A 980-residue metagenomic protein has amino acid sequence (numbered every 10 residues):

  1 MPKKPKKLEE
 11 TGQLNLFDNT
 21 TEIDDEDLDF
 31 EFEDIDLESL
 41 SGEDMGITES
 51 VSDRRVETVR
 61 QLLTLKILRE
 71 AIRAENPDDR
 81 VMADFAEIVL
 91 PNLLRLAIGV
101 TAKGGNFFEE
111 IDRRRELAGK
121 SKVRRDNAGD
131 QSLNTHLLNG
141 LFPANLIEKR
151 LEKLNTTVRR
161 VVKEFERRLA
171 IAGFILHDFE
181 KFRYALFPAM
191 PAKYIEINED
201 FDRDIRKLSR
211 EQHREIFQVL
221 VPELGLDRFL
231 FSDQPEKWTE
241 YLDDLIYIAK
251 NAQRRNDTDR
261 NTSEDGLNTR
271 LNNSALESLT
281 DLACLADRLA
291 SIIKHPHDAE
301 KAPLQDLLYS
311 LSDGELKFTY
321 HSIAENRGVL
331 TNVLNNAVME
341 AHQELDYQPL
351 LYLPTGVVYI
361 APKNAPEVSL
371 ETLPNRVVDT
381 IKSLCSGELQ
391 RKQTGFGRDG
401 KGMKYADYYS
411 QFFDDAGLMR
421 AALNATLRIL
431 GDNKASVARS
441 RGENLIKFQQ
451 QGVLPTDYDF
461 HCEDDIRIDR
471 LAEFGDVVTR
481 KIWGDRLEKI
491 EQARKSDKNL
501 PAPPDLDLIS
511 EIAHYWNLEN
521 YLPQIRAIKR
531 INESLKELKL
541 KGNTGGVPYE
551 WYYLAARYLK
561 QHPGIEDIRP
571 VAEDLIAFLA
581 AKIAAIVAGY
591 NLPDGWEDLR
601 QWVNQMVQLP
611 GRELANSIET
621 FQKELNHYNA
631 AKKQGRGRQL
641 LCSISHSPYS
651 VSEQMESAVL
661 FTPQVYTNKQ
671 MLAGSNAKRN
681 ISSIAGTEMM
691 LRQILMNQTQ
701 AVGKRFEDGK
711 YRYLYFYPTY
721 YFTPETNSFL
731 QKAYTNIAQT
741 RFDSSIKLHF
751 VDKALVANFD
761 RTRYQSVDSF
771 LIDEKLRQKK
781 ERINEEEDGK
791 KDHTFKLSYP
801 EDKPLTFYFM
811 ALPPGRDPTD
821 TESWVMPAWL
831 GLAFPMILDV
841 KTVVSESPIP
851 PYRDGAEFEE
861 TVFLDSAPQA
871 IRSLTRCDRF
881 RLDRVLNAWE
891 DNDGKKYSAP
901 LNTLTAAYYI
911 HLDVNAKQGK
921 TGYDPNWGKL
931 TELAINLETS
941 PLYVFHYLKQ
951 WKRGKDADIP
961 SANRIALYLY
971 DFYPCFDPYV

Functional and structural regions predicted by a protein language model:
P2-V587, Q778-V980: Long, contiguous all-alpha helical interaction modules
Q131-N134, L186-K207, N272-N273, I568-Q739: Basic, glycine-/proline-tolerant helical and adjacent loop/strand elements that line or dock onto nucleic-acid
A685-T687, L691, Q698-V756, Y923-D977: Long hydrophobic alpha-helices with heptad-repeat/coiled-coil character
Y713-F809, R816: Cys/His-rich zinc-coordinating modules
